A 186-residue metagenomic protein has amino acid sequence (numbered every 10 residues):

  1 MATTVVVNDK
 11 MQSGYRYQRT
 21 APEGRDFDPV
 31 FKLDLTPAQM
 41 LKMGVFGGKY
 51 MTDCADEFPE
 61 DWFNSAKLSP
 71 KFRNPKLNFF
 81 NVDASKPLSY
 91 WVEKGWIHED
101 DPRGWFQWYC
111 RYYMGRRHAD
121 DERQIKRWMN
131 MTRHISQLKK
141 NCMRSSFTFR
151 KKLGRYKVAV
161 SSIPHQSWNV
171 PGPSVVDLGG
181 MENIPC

Functional and structural regions predicted by a protein language model:
A2-D100, R116, I135-K152, Y156: Compositionally biased, intrinsically disordered low-complexity regions enriched for acidic
P87, D101-G104, D121-Q124: Alpha-helical interaction elements in eukaryotic regulators
V92, C110, G115-C186: An intrinsically disordered, low-complexity acidic/polar region
W96-I97, Q107, R111: "… SH3/SAM/PH, and C2H2 zinc fingers" -> "… SH3/SAM/PH, FHA domains, and C2H2 zinc fingers"
